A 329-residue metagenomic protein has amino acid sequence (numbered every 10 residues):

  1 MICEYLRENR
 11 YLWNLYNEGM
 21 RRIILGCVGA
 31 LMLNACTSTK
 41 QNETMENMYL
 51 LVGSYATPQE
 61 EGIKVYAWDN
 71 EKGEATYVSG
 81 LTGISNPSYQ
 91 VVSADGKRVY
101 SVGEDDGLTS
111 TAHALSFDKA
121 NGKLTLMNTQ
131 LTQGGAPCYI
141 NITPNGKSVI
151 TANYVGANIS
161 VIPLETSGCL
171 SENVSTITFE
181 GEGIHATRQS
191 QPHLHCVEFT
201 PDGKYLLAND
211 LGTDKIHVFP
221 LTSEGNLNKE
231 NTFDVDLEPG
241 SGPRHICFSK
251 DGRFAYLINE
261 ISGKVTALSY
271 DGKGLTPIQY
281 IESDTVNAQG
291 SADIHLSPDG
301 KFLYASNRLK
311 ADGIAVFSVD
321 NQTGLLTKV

Functional and structural regions predicted by a protein language model:
M1-N47: Bacterial Sec-dependent N-terminal signal peptides
A56-Q59, D105-L108, V155-N158, T213-D214 (+2 more regions): Short glycine/acidic-enriched loop and turn motifs that connect beta-strands
Q59, I84-A94, Q133-P144, S148 (+3 more regions): Beta-rich, blade/repeat-based domains predominating in secreted/periplasmic proteins but also intracellular
A67-G73, L115-G122, I162-L170, P220-L227 (+2 more regions): Short loop/turn segments immediately following beta-strands, especially the blade-tip and inter-blade linker loops
T76-T82, T125-Q130, G181-T187, E230-D236 (+2 more regions): A short beta-strand motif characteristic of beta-propeller blades
Y77-G146: Blade-loop segments of beta-propeller domains
S291-T323, K328-V329: Loop/turn-rich, solvent-exposed surfaces of beta-rich toroidal or solenoidal domains
